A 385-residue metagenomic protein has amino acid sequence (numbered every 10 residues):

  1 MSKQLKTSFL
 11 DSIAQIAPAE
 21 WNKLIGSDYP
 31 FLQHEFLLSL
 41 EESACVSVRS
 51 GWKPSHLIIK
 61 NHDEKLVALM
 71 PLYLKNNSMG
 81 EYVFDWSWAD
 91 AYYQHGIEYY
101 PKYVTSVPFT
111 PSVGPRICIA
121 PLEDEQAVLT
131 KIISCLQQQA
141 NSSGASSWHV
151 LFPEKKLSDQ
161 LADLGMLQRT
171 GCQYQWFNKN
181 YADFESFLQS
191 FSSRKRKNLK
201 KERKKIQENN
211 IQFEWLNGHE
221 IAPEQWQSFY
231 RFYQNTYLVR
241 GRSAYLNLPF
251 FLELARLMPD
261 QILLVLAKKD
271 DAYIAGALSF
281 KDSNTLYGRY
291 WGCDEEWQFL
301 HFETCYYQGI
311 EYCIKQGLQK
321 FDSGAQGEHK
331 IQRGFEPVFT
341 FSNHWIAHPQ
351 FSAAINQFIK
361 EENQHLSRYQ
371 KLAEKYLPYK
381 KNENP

Functional and structural regions predicted by a protein language model:
M1-P385: N-acyltransferase acceptor-side catalytic subdomain
